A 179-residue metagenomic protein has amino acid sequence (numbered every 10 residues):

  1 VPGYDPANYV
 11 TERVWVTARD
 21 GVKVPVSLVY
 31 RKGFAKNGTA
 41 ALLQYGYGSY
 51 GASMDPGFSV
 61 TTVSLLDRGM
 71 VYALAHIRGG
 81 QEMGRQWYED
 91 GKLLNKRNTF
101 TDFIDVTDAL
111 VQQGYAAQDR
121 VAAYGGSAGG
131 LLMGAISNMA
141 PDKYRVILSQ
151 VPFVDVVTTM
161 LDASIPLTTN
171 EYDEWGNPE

Functional and structural regions predicted by a protein language model:
V1-G38, A52, P56-V63, D67-R68 (+1 more regions): Non-catalytic accessory segments flanking enzyme active sites
G33, G51-A52, G80, L93: Short strand->helix junction
G38-A40, D119-R120: Short coil/turn segments at beta-strand junctions that form active-site/ligand-binding loops
A40, G46-A52, S127: Active-site glycine-rich loops that stabilize anionic/oxyanionic intermediates across multiple enzyme folds
A40-A41, Y144: Local beta-strand N-terminus motif with an aromatic residue
L42, L66-H76: A fold-wide structural signal in alpha/beta-hydrolase
L74-E179: Active-site-proximal cap/loop segments of hydrolase catalytic domains
